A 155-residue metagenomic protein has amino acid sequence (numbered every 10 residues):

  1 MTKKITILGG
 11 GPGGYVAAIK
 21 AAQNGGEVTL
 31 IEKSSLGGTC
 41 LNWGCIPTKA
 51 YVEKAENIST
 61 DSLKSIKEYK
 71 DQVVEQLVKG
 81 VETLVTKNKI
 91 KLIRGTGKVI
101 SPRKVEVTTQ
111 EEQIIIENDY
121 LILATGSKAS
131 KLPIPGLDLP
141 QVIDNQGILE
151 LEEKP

Functional and structural regions predicted by a protein language model:
M1-L8, G38-W43, L77-P155: FAD-binding core/adjacent interface of flavoenzyme oxidoreductases
I5, P12-Q76: Beta1-alpha1 glycine-rich phosphate/pyrophosphate-binding loop at the start of Rossmann-like nucleotide-binding domains
